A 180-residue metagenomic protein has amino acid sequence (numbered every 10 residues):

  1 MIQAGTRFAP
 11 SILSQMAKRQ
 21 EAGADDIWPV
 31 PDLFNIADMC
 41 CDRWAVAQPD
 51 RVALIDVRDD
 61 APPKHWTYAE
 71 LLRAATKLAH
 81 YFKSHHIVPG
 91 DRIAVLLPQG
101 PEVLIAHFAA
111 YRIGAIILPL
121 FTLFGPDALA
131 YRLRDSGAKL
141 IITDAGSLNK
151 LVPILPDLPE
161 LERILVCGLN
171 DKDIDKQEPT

Functional and structural regions predicted by a protein language model:
M1-W28, P153-G168: N-terminal presequences and immediately downstream first alpha-helices
I2-Q15, P31-L54: A short N-terminal helical cap/helix-turn-helix that marks the beginning of AMP-binding/adenylate-forming
D25-L33, D59-W66: Acyl-group handling in specialized metabolite and lipid biosynthesis
N35-D38, L72, T76, V152: Generic alpha-helical structural signal
V46, D59, L169: Residues that form or immediately flank small-molecule/cofactor binding pockets and catalytic motifs
D50-F108, G125-A130, T180: Conserved AMP-binding/adenylate-forming core of the ANL superfamily
S84, F108, R112-T180: Structural core segment of the AMP-binding/adenylate-forming
